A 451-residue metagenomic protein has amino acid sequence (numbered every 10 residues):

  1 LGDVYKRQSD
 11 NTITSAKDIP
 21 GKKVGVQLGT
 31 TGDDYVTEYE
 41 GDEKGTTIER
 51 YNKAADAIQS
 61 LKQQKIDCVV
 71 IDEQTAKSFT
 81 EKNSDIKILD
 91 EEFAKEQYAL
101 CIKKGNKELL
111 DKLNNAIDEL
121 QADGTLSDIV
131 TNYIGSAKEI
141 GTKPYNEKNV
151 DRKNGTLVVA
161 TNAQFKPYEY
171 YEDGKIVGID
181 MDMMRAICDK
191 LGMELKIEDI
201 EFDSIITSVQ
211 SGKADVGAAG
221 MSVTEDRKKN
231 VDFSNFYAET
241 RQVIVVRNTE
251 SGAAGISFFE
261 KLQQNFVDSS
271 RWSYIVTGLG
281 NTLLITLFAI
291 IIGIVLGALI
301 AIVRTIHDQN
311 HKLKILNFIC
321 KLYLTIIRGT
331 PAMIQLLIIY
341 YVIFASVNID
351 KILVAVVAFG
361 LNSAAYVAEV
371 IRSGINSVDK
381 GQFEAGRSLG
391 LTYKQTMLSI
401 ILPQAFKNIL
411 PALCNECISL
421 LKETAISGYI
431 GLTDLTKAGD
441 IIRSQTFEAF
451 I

Functional and structural regions predicted by a protein language model:
L1-Y5: Short, small-residue-biased leader/transition segments that mark boundaries at the very start of proteins
S9-I13, G21-T31, K77, A99-I140 (+5 more regions): Extended ligand-binding regions for polar small-molecule ligands
N11-I13, K17-K23, I140-I176, S251-A254: Immediate post-signal peptide segment of exported/extracytoplasmic ligand-binding proteins
T31-E49, S84-E92, N115-N154: Ligand-binding clefts/hinges and TM-proximal coupling segments of bilobed small-molecule sensing domains
D34-E40, A55-A94, D203-Q210, A218-N230: A ligand-binding cleft/hinge motif common to bilobed small-molecule-binding domains
E49, S84-A94, K104, N230-E239 (+1 more regions): Short beta-strand->loop
R50, N154-M221, K229: Extracytoplasmic small-molecule ligand-binding "clamshell" domains of the periplasmic binding protein/Venus flytrap
G255-I451: Transmembrane alpha-helices and adjacent helix-loop boundaries
